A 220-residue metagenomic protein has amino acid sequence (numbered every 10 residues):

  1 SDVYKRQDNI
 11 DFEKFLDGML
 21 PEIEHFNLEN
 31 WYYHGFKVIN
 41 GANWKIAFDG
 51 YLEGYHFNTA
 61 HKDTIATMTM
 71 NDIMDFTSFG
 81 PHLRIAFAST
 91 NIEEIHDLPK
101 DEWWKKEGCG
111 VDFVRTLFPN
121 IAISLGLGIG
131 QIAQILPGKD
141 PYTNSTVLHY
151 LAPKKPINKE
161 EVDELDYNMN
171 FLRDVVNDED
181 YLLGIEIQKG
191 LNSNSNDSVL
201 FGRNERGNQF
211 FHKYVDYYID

Functional and structural regions predicted by a protein language model:
S1-Y4: Short, small-residue-biased leader/transition segments that mark boundaries at the very start of proteins
Q7: Surface-exposed, gly/pro-biased binding rims or lids
I10-L28: Internal alpha/beta scaffold segment
F26-D220: Domain-length cofactor-binding catalytic modules of enzymes
